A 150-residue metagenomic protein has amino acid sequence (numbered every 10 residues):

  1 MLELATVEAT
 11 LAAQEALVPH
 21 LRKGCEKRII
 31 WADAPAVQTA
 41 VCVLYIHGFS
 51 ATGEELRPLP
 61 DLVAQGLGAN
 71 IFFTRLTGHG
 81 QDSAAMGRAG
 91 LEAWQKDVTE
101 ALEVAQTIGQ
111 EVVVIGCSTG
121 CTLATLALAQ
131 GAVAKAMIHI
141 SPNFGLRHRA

Functional and structural regions predicted by a protein language model:
M1-P19: N-terminal targeting or regulatory segments adjacent to alpha/beta-hydrolase or S9 domains
L21-H79: Short, surface-exposed "cap/lid" segments of acyl-processing enzymes
L44, F72, V113-I115, I138: Hydrophobic/aromatic beta-strand patches that form the interior of the parallel beta-sheet core in alpha/beta enzyme
E55-P58, A93, D97-E100, T122: Extracytoplasmic/secreted proteins, especially bacterial periplasmic and envelope-associated proteins
Q81-I108, V113: Catalytic nucleophile-loop/oxyanion-hole region of alpha/beta-hydrolase and closely related hydrolase-like folds
A105, I115-A124: Gly/Ala-rich beta-loop-alpha elbow adjacent to hydrolase catalytic centers
C121-A132, M137: Short glycine-enriched nucleophile-adjacent loop and the immediately C-terminal alpha-helix near the catalytic center
I138-R149: Active-site nucleophile loop of the alpha/beta-hydrolase fold
